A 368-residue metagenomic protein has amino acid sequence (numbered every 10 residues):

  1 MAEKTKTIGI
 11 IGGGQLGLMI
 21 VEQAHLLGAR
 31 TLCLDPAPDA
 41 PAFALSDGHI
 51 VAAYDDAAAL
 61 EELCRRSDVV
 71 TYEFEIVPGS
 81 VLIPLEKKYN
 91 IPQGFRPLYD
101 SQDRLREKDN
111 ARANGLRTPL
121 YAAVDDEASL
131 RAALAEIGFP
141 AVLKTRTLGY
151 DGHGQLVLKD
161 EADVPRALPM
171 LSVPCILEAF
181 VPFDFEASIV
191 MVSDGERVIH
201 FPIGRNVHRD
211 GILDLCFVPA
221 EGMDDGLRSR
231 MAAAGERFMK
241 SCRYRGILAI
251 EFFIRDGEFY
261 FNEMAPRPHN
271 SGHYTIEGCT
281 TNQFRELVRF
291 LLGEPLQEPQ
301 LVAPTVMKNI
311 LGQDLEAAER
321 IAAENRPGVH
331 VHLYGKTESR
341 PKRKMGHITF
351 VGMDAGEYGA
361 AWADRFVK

Functional and structural regions predicted by a protein language model:
M1-Q102, R106, A128: ATP-binding N-terminal substructure of ATP-dependent carboxylate-amine bond-forming enzymes
K4, R289-K368: Peripheral (often C-terminal) accessory segments that flank ATP-dependent C-N-forming ligase machineries
A42-F43, R146-L148, S339-R343: Short, flexible turn/loop "capping" segments at secondary-structure junctions
D100-S188, V192-F238, A363: Active-site nucleotide/adenylate-binding loops and adjacent lid/helix of ATP-dependent enzymes
M170-M223, S229-F261, A265-H273, R289-E298 (+2 more regions): Phosphate-binding core of ATP-grasp and ATP-grasp-like enzymes
T275-E277: A conserved FAD-binding loop/helix module that cradles the flavin
